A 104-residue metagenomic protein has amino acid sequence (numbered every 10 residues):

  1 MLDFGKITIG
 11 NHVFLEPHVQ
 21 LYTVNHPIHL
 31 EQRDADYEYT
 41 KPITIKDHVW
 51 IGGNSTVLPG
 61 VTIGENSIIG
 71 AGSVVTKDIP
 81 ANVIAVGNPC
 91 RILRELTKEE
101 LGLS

Functional and structural regions predicted by a protein language model:
M1-V61, L96-T97, L101-L103: Flexible, glycine/small-residue-enriched loop-and-beta-strand segment within the central core of proteins
F14, S67-I68: Short alpha-helix at the nucleotide-sugar/activated-sugar donor binding site of glycosyltransferases and closely
V19, V57, S73-V75, C90: Short coil-to-beta-strand initiation/turn motif
